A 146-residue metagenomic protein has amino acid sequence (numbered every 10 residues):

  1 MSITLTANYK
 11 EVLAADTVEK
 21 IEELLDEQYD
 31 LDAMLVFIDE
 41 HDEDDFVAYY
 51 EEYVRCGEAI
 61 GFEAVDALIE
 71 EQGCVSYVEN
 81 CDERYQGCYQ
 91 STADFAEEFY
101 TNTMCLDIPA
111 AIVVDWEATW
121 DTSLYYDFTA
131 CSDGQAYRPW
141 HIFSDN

Functional and structural regions predicted by a protein language model:
M1-N146: Acidic interaction surfaces
